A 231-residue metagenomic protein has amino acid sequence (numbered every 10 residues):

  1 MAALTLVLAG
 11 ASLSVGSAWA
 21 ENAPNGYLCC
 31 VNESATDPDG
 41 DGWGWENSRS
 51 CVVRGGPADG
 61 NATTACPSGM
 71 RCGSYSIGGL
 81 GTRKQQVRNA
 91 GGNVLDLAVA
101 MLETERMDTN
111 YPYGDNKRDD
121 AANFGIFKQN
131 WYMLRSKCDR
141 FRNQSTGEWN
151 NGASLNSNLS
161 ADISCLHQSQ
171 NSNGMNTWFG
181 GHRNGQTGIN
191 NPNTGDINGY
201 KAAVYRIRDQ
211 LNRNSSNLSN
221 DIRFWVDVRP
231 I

Functional and structural regions predicted by a protein language model:
M1-A18: Fungal secretory targeting signals
S17-A62: Extracellular/cell-surface secretome signature
P24, D120-N123: A short, polar/charged loop/turn motif at coil->beta-strand junctions and beta-hairpin connectors
N32-E33, L102-E105: Short, flexible beta-strand-to-coil junctions
D59, A122-F127: Short, charged early-sequence alpha-helical segments and their helix-coil boundaries
A62-G91, E105-D120, Y132-I231: Non-catalytic cell-wall polysaccharide-engagement segments
A98-M101, G125-N130, W178-G181: Structural recognition of the beta-strand scaffold that forms the well-ordered cores of secreted hydrolase catalytic
